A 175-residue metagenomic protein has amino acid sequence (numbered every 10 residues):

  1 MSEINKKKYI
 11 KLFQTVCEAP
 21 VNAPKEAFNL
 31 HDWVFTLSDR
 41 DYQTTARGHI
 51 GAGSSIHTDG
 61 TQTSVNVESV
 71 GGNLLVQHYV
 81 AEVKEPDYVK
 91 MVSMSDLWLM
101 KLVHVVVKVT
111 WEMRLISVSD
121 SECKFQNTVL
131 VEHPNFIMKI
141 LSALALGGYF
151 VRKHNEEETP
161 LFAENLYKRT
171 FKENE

Functional and structural regions predicted by a protein language model:
M1-T63: Hydrophobic ligand-binding cavity/cleft-lining segments
S2-I4, G51-H57, V80-E82, T110-S117: Short amphipathic beta-strand and strand-loop transition segments with alternating hydrophobic
Q14-V16, L74-H78, V106-E112: Short, surface-exposed coil-to-beta transition loops
N22-N29, W33, F150-E158, F162: Short amphipathic alpha-helical segments
A23-F28, E82-Y88, R114-K124: A short, structured loop/turn motif at beta-sheet edges
I50-L102, R169: Glycine-rich portal/gate segments that line the openings of hydrophobic small-molecule binding cavities
W98-E157: Beta-strand/loop substructures that line and gate deep hydrophobic ligand-binding cavities in soluble
T159-E175: Short, highly charged C-terminal tails/helix-capping segments
